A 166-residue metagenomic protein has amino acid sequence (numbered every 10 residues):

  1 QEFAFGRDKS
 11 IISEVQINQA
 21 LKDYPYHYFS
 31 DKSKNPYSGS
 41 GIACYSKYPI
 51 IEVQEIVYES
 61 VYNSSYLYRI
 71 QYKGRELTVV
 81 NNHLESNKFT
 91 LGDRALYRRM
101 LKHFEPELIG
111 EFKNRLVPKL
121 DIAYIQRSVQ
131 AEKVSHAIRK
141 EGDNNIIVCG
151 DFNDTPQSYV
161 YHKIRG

Functional and structural regions predicted by a protein language model:
Q1-Y72, E85: Membrane-embedded segments
L67-G166: Solvent-exposed soluble domains appended to multi-pass membrane proteins
